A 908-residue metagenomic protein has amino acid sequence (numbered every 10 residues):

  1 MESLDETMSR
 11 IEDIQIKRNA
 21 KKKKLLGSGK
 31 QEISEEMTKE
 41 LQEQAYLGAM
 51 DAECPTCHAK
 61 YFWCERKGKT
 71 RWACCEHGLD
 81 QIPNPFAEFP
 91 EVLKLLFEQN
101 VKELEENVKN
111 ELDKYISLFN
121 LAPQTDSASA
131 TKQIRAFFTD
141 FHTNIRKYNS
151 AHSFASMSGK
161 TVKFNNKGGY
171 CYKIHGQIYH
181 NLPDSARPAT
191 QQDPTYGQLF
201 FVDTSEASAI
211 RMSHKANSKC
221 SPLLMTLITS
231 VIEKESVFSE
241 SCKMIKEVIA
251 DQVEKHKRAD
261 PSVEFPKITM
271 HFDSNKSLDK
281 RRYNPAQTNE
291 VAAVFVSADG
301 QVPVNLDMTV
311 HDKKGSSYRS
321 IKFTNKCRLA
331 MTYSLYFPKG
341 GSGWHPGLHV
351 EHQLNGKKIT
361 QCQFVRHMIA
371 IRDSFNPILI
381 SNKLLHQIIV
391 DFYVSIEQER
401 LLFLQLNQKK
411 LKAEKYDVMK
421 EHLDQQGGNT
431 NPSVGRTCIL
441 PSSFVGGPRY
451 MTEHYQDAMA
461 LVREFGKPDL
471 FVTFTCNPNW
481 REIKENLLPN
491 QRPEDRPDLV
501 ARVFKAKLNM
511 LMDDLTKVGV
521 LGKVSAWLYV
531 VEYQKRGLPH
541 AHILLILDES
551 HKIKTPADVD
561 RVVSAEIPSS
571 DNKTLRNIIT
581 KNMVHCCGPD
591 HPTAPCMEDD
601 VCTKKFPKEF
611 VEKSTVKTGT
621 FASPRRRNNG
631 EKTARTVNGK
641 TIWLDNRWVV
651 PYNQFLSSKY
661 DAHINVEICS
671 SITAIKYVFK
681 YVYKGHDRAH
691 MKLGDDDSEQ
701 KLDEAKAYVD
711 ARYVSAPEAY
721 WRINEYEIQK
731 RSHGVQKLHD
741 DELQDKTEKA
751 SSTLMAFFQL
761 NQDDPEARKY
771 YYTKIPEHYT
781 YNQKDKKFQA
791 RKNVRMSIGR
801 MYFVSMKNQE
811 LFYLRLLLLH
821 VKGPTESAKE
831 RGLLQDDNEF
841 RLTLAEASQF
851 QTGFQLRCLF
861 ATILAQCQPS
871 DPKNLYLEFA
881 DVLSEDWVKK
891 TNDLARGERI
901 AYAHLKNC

Functional and structural regions predicted by a protein language model:
M1-C908: Extended, structured polyanion-binding interfaces
